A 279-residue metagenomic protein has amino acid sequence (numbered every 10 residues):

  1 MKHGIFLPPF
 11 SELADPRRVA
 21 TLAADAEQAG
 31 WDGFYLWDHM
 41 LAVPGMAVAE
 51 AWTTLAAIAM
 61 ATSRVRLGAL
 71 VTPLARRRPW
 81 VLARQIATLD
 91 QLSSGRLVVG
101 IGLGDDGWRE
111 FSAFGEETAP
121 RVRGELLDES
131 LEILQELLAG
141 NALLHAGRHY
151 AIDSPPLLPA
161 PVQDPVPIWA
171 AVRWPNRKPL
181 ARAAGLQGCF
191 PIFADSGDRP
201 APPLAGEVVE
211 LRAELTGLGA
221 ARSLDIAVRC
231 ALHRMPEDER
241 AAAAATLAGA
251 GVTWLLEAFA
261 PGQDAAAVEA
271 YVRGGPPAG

Functional and structural regions predicted by a protein language model:
M1-G279: Active-site-adjacent structural elements that line small-molecule/cofactor binding pockets in enzymes
